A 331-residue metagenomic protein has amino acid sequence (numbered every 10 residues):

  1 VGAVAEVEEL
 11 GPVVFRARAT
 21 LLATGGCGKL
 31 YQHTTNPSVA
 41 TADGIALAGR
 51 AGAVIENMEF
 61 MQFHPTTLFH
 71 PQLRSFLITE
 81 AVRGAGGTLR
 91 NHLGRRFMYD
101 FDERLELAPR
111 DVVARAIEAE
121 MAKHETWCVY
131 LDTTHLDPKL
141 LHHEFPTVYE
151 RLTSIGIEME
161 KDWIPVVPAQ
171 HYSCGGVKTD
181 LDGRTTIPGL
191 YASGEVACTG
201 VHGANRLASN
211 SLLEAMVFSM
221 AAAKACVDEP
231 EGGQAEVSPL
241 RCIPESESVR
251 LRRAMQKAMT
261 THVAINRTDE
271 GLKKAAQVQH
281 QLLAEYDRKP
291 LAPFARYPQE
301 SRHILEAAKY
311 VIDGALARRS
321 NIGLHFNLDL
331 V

Functional and structural regions predicted by a protein language model:
L10-A19, T186-I187: Core beta-strand elements of the Rossmann-like FAD/NAD(P) dinucleotide-binding domain in flavoenzyme oxidoreductases
P12, Y31-V39, L73-L77, K139 (+1 more regions): Alpha-helix capping and helix-loop boundary segments enriched in small/acidic/polar residues
A19, A23-G28, V196: Glycine-/small-residue-rich beta->alpha transition segments that form the dinucleotide
N36-G49, I55: Thiamine diphosphate
L47, A53-I164, M216, A225-E231: An anion/pyrophosphate-binding glycine-rich loop and adjacent beta-alpha core in soluble alpha-beta enzymes
R90-E106, I117-E120, Y172, K178-A192 (+1 more regions): Glycine- and aromatic-enriched mobile tails/lids
P146-L190: FAD/FMN-dependent oxidoreductases across multiple families
